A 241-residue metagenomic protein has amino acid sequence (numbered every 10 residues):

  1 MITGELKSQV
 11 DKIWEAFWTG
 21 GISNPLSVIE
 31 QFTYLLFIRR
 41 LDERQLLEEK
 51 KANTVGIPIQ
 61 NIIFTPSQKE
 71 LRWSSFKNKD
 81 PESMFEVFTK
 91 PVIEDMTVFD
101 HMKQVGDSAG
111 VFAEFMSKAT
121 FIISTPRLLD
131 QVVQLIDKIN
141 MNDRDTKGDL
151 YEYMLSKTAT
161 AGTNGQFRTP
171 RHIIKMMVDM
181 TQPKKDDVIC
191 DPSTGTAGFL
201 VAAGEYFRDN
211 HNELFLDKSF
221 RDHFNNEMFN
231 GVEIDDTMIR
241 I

Functional and structural regions predicted by a protein language model:
M1-K185: Non-catalytic, mostly N-terminal accessory regions of nucleic-acid modification and defense proteins
T163-I241: Conserved S-adenosyl-L-methionine
